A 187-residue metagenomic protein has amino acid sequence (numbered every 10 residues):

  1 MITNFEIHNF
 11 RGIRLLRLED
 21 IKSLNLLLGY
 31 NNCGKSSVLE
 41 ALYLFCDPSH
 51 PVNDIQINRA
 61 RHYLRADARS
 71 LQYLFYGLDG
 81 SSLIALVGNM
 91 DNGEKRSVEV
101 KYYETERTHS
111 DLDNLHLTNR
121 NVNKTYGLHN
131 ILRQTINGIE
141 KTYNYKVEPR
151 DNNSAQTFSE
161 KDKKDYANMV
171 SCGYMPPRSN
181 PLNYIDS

Functional and structural regions predicted by a protein language model:
M1-D47, I57-R59: Pre-Walker A-like glycine/lysine-rich segment at the N-terminus of P-loop NTPase domains
P48-S187: Phosphate-coordinating catalytic segments in nucleotide- and nucleic-acid-processing enzymes
